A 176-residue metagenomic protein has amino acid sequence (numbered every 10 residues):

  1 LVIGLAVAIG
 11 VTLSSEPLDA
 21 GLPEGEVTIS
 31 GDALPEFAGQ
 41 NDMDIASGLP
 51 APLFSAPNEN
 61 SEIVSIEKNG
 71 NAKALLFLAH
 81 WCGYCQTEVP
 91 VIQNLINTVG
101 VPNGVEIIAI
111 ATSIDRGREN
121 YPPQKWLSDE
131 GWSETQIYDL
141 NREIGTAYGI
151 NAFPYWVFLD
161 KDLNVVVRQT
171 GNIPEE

Functional and structural regions predicted by a protein language model:
L1-A51: N-terminal targeting signals for export/organelle localization
I45-G48, L53-A74: A short beta-strand-turn-helix
F54, I107, T135-Q136: Hydrophobic/aromatic anchor residues within beta-strands of the central parallel beta-sheet of Rossmann-like
I63-Q86, I92, I107: Short active-site neighborhood of thiol/selenol oxidoreductases, capturing the structured segment around
G70-N71, S128-S133, D139-E176: Thiol/disulfide oxidoreductase modules built on the thioredoxin-like
F77-A79, I110-T112, K161: Cofactor-binding loop segments of dinucleotide-utilizing enzymes, especially the Rossmann-like FAD- and NAD(P)+-binding
Q86-E130, L140-A147: Structural microenvironment flanking redox-active thiols in thiol-disulfide oxidoreductases
